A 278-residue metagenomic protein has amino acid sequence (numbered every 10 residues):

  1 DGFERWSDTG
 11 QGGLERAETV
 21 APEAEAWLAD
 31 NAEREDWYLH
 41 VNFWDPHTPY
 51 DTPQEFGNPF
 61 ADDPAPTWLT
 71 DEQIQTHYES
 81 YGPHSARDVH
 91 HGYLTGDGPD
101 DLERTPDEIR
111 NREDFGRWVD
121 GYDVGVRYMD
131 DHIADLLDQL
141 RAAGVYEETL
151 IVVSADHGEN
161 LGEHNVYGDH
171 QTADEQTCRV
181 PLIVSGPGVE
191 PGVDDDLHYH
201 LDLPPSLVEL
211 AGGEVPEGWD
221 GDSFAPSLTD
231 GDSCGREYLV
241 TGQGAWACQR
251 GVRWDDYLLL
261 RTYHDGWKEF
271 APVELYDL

Functional and structural regions predicted by a protein language model:
D1-L278: Catalytic domains that recognize anionic headgroups
